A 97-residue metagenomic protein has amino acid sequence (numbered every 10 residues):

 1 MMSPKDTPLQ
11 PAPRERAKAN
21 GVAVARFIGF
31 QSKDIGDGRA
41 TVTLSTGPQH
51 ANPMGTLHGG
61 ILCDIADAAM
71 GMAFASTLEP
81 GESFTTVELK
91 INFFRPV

Functional and structural regions predicted by a protein language model:
M1-V97: Terminal targeting signals and extreme-terminal segments of soluble enzymes
